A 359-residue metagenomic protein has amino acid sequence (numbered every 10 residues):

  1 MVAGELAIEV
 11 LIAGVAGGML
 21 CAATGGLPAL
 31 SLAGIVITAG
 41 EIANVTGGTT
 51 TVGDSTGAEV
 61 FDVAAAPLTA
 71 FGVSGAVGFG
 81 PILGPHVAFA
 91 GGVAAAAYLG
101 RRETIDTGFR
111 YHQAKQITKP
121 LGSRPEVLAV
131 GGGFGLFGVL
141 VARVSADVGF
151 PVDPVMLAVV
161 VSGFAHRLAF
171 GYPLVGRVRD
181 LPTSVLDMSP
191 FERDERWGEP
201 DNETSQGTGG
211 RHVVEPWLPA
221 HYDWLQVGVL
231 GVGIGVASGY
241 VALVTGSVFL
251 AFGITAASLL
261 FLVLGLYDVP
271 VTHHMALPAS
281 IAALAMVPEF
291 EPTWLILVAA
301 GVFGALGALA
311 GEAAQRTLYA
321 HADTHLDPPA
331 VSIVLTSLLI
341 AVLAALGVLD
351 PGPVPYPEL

Functional and structural regions predicted by a protein language model:
V2-L359: Alpha-helical multipass membrane-protein architecture
